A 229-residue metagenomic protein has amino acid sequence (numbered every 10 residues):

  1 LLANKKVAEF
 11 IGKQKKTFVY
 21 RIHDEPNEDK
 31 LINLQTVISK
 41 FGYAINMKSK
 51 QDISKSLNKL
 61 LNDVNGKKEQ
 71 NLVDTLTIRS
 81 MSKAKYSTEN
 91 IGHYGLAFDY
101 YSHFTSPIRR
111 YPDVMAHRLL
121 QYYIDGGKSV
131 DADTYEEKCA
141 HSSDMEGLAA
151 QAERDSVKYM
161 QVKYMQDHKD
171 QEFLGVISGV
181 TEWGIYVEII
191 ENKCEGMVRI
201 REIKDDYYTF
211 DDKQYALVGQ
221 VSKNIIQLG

Functional and structural regions predicted by a protein language model:
K6, D24, D29, S39-G229: Structured C-terminal cores of nucleic-acid metabolism proteins
V7-R21: Glycine-rich phosphate/pyrophosphate-binding loops and their adjacent beta-strand/loop elements at enzyme active sites
I11, T36-I38: Hydrophobic alpha-helix position signal
L31-N33: Nucleic-acid-binding small beta-barrel platforms of the OB/S1 family and closely associated recruitment extensions
